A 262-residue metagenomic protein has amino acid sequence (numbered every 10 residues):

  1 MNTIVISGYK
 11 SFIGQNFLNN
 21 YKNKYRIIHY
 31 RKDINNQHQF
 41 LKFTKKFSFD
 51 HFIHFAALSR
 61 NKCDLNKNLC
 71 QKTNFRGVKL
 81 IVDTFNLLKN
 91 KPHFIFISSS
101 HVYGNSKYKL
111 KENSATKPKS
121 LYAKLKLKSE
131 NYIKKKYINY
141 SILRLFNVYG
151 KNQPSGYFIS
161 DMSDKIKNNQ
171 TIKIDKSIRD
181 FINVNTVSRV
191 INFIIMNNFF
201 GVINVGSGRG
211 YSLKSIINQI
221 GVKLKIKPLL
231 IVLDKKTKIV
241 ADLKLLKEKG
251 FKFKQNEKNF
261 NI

Functional and structural regions predicted by a protein language model:
N2-N23: N-terminal Rossmann NAD(P)H-binding glycine-rich loop of SDR-like oxidoreductase domains
K10, L58-R60, S99-Y108, T116 (+1 more regions): Active-site segment of SDR-like NAD(P)-dependent oxidoreductases
I28-H38: Rossmann-fold cofactor-recognition segment
N35, L69-L80, T116, S120 (+1 more regions): Glycine-rich NAD(P)-binding loop of the Rossmann-fold in SDR/ketoreductase-type enzymes
H38-T73: NAD(P)H-binding glycine-rich loop region in Rossmannoid oxidoreductase-like domains and their noncatalytic homologs
K79-L121: Conserved Rossmann-fold NAD(P)-dependent oxidoreductase catalytic core, especially the SDR/UDP-sugar
K119, N131-D180, V184-S188, I220: NAD(P)-dependent short-chain dehydrogenase/reductase
I166, Q170-I262: C-terminal substrate-binding subdomain of Rossmann-fold SDR/epimerase-dehydratase oxidoreductases
